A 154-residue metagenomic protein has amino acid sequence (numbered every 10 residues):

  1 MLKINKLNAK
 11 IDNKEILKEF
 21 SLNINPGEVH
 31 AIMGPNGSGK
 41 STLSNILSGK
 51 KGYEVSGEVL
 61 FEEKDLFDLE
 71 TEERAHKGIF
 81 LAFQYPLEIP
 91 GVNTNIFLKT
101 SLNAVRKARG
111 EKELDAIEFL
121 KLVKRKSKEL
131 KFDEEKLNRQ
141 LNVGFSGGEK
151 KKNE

Functional and structural regions predicted by a protein language model:
L2-I4, L17-L22: Conserved structural motif at the start of ABC-family nucleotide-binding domains
K14-E15, E73: Short coil-to-beta microelement around the adenine-binding A-loop and adjacent beta1/P-loop entry of ABC ATPase
I24-P26: Conserved hydrophobic segment flanking the Walker A/P-loop of ABC-type ATPase nucleotide-binding domains
M33-P35: The feature captures the beta-strand-to-loop junction immediately N-terminal to the Walker
S41-T42: Conserved Walker
S48-G49: Helix-to-loop junction immediately C-terminal to a conserved catalytic motif
E58-R74, N142: ABC ATPase NBD Q-loop/coupling interface
L87-E154: ABC-family P-loop ATPase nucleotide-binding domains
